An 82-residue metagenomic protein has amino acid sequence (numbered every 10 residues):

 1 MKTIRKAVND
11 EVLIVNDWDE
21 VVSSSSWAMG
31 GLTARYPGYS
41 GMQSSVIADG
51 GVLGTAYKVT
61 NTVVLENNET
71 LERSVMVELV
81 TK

Functional and structural regions predicted by a protein language model:
M1-V22: Predominantly extracytoplasmic/ectodomain segments of secreted and cell-surface proteins
I14-N16, S44, V59, R73-V75: Hydrophobic residues positioned within well-ordered beta-strands of beta-sheet architectures
D19, I47, T62-V64: Residue-level recognition of well-ordered beta-strand positions that form the cores of beta-sheet-rich folds across
D19-Y36: Change to "...patches in solvent-exposed regions of secreted, membrane-anchored, or virion-exposed structural
Y39-Q43: Short, solvent-exposed loop/turn segments in extracellular or other extracytoplasmic domains
S45-G54: Extracellular/luminal low-complexity segments enriched in Ser/Thr/Pro
T55-N67: A short beta-strand micro-motif common to beta-rich folds, especially ectodomain repeats
E69-T81: C-terminal edge beta-strand
